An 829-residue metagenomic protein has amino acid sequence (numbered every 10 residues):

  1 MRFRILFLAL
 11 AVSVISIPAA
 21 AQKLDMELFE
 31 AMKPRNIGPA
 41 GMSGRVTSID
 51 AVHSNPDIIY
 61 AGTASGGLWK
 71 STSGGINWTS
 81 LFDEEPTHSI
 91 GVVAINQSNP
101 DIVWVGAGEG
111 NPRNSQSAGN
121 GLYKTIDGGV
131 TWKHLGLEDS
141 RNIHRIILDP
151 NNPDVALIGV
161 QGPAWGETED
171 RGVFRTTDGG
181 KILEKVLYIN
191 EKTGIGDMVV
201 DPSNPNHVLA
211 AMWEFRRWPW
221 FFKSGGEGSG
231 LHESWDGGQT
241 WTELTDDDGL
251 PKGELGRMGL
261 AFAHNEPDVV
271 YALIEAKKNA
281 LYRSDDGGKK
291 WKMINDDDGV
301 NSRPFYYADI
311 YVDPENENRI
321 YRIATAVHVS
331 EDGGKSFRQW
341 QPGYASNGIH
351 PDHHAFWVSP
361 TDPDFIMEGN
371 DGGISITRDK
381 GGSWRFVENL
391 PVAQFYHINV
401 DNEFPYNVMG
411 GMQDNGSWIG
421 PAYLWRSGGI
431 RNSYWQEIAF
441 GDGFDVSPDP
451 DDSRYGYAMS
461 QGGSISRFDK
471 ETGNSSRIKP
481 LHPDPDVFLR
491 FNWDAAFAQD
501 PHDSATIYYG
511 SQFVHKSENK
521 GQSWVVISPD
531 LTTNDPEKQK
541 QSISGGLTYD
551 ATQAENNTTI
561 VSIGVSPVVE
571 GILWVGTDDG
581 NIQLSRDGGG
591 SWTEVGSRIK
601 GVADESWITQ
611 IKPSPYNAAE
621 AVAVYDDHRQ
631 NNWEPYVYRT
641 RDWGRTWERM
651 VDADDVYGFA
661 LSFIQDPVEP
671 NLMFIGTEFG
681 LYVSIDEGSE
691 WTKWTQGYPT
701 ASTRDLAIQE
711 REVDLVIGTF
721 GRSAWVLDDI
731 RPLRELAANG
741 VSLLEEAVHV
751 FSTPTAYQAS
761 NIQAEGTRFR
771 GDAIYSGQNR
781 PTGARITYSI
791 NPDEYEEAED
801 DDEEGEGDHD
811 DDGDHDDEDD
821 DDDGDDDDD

Functional and structural regions predicted by a protein language model:
M1, S16, G428-I430, F497 (+1 more regions): Generic low-polarity alpha-helical segments
M1-F7, A653: Bacterial N-terminal signal peptides that target proteins for export
F7-S16: Bacterial N-terminal signal peptides
I17-A21: Sec/Tat signal peptide C-region and signal peptidase I cleavage site
Q22-I774, P781-T782, N791-D793: Beta-propeller blade termini and top-face loops
A551-I560, D819-D829: Intrinsically disordered, low-complexity acidic Ser/Thr-rich regulatory segments
I786-G807: Short amphipathic, basic-aromatic surface patches that mediate peripheral association with negatively charged
D802-D828: Long, acidic low-complexity intrinsically disordered regions
